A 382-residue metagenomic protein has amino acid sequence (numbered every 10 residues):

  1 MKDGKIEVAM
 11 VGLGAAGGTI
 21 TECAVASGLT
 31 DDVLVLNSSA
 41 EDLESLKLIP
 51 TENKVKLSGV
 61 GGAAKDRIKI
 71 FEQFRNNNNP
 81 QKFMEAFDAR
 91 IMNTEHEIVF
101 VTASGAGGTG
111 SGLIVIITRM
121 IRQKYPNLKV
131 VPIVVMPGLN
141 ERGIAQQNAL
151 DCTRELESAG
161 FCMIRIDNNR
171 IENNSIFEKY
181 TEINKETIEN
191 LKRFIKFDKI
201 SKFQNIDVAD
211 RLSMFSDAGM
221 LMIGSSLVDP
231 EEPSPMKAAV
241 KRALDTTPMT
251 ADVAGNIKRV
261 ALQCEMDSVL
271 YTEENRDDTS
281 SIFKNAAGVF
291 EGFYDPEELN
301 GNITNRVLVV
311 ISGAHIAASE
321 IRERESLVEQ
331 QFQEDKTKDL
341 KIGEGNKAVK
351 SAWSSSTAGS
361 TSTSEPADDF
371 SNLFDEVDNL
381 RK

Functional and structural regions predicted by a protein language model:
M1-K382: Tubulin/FtsZ superfamily GTPase core signature
